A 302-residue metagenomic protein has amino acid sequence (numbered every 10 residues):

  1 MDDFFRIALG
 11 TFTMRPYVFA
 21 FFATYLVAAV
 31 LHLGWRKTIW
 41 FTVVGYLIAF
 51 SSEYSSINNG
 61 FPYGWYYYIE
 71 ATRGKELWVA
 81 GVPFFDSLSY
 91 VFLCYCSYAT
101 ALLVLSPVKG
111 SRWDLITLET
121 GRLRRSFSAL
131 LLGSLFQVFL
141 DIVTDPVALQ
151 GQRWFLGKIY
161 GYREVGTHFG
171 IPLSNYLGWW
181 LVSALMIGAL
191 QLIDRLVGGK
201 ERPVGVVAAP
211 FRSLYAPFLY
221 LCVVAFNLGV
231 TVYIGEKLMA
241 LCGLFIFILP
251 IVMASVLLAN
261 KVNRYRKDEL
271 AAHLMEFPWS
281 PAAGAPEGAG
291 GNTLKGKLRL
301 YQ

Functional and structural regions predicted by a protein language model:
M1-Q302: Aromatic-rich, lipid-facing transmembrane alpha helices and their immediate juxtamembrane interface loops in integral
